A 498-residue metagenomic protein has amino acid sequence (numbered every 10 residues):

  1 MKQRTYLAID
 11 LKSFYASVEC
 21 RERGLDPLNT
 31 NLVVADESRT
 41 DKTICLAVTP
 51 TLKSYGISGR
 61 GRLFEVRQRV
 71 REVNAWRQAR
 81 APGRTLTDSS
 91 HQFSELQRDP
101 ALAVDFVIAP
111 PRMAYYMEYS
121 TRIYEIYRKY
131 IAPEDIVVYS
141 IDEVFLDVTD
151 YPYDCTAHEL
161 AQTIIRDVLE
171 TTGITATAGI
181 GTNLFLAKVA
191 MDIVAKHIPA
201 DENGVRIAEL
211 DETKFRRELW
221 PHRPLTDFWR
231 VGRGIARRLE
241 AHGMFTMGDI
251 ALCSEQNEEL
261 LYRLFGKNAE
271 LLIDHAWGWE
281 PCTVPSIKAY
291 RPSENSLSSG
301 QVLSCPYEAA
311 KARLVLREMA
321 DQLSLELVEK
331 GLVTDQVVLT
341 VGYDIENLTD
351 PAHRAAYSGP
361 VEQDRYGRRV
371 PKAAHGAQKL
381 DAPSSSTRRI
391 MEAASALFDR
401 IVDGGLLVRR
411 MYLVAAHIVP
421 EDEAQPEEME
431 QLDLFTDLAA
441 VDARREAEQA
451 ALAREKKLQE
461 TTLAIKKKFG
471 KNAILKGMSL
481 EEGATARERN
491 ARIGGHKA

Functional and structural regions predicted by a protein language model:
M1-H275, E280-V284, A439-A498: Gly/Gly-Pro- and Ser/Thr-rich, intrinsically disordered tail segments characteristic of DNA damage-repair and tolerance
Y6, V33, V338, R410-Y412 (+1 more regions): Ordered hydrophobic segments in well-structured contexts
A8, D227, R237-V408, M429: DNA-contacting surface of Y-family translesion DNA polymerases
V18, G367-A498: Acidic, metal-coordinating catalytic segment for phosphate/diphosphate chemistry, firing primarily on the Nudix
T30, A176, D335-V337, M411 (+1 more regions): Change "...and in nucleic-acid phosphodiester-cleaving endonucleases..." to "...and in nucleic-acid processing enzymes
R39, Y153, F185, V302 (+4 more regions): Generic "edge-of-domain/loop-turn" microfeature
T182-F185, D274-W277, V333-I345, L407-P420 (+1 more regions): A glycine-rich phosphate-binding loop feature that marks nucleotide/adenosyl-phosphate handling sites
V189-A190, T349-A352, E423-P426: Short, well-ordered secondary-structure micro-motifs
